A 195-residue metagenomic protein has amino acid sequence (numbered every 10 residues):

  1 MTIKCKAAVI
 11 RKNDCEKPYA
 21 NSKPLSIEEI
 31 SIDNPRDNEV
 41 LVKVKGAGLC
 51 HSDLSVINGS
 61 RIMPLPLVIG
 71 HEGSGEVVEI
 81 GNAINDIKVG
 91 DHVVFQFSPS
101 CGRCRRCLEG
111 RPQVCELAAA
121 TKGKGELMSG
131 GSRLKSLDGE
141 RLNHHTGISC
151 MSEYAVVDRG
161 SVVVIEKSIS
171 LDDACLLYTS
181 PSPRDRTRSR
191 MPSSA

Functional and structural regions predicted by a protein language model:
M1-S74, H92, S149-V157, S161: Short N-terminal strand-loop motif that marks the start of NAD(P)H/FAD-dependent oxidoreductase cofactor-binding domains
I10, I80, C107-G110, A118 (+2 more regions): Small disulfide-bonded, cysteine-rich extracellular recognition modules and tandem repeats
S31-A47, I57-L108, Q113, T121 (+2 more regions): Glycine-rich beta-strand-centered segment in the early N-terminal region that forms part of a ligand/cofactor-binding
C50, A83, S182: Detector for the N-terminal beta1/A-loop initiation region of ABC nucleotide-binding domains
P99-Y154, R159: Cysteine-cluster motifs in flexible loop/terminal segments that predominantly coordinate metals
I169-C175: Short pre-catalytic strand/loop immediately N-terminal to key active-site residues, enriched for Gly-Thr
Y178-D185: Conserved small/polar residues in nucleotide/adenosyl-binding loops
S189-A195: Hydrophobic alpha-helical segments, chiefly the membrane-spanning helices and signal/signal-anchor peptides
